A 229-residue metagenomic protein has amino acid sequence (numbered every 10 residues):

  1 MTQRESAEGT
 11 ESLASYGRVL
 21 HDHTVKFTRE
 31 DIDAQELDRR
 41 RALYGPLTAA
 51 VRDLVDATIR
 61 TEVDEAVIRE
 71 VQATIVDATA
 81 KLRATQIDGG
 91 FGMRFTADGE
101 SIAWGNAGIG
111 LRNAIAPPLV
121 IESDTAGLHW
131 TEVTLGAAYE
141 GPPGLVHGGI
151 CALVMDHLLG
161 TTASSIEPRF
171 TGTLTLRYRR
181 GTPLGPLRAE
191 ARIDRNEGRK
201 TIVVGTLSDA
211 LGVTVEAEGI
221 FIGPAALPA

Functional and structural regions predicted by a protein language model:
T2-G89, R94-D98, T182-P183, D194-A229: HotDog/MaoC-like acyl-thioester-processing domains
D31-I32, D38, H157-R188: Hydrophobic beta-strand-centered segment that forms part of the acyl-chain substrate-binding groove
E65-E140: Long amphipathic N-terminal alpha/beta scaffold segment
N113-A114, R169, G198-K200: Short solvent-exposed loop/turn micro-motifs enriched in small/polar/acidic residues
E122-D124, R192-N196: Short beta-strand micro-motifs enriched in acidic
G127-H129, F170, L187, T201 (+1 more regions): Hydrophobic core residues within well-ordered beta-strands of beta-rich domains
W130-S165: A conserved, well-ordered hydrophobic junction motif at loop->secondary-structure transitions
E132-T134, T175-R177, E190-R192, T206 (+1 more regions): Residue-level recognition of well-ordered beta-strand positions that form the cores of beta-sheet-rich folds across
